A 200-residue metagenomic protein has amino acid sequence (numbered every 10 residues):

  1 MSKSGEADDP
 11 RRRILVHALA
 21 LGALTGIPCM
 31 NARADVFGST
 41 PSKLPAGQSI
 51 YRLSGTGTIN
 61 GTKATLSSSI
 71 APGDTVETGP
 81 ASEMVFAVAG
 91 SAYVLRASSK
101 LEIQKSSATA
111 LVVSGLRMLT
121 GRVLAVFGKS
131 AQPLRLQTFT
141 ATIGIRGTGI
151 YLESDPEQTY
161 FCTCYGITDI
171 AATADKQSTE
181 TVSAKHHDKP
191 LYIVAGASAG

Functional and structural regions predicted by a protein language model:
M1-P10, L21-A23: Secretory targeting signals
R12-T75, G79-E83, A87-G200: Flexible, surface-exposed loop/linker segments and immediately adjacent secondary-structure boundaries
